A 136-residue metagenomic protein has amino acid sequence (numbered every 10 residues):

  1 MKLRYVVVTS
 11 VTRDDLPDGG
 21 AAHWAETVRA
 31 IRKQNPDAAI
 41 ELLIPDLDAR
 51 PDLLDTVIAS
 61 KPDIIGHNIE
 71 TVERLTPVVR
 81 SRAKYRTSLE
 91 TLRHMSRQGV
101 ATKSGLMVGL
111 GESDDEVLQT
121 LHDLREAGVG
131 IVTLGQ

Functional and structural regions predicted by a protein language model:
M1-V6, S10-G135: Conserved AdoMet/S-adenosylmethionine-binding subsite of the radical SAM
